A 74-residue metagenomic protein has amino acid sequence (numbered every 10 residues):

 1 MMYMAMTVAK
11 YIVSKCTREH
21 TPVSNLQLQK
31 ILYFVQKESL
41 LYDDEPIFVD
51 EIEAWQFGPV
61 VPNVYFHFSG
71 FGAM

Functional and structural regions predicted by a protein language model:
M1-M74: Conserved, aromatic- and glycine-enriched, well-ordered alpha/beta core segments that occur as contiguous structural
